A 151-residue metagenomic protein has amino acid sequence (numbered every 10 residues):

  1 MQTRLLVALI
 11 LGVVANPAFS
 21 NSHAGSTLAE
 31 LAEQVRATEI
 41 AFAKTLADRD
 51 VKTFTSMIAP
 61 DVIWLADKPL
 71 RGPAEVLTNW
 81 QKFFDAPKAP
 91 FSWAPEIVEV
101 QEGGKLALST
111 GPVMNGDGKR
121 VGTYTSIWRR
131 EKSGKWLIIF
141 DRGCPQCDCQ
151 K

Functional and structural regions predicted by a protein language model:
M1-V7: Bacterial N-terminal signal peptides that target proteins for export
V7-P17: Bacterial N-terminal signal peptides
F19-S56, D61-K151: A beta-strand edge to alpha-helix "cap/lid" segment located at domain peripheries
